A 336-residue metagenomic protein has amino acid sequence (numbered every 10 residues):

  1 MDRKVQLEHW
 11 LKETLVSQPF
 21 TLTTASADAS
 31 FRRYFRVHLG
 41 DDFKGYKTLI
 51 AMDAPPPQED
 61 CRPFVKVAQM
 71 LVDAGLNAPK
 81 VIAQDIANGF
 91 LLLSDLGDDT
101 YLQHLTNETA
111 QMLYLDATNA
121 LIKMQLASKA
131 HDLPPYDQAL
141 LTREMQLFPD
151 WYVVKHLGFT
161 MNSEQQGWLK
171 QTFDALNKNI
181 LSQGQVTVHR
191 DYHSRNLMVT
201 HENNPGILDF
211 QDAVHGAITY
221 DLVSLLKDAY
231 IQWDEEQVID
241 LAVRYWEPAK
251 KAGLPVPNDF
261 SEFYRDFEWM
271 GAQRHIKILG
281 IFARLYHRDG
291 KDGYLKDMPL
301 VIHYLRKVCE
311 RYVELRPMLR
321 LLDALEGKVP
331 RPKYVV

Functional and structural regions predicted by a protein language model:
M1-F90, V186, T200-N203, L322-V336: Conserved NTP-binding catalytic cores of kinases and kinase-like/nucleotidyltransferase enzymes across multiple kinase
L7-T14, K129-P134, A139-L140, E144-V188 (+2 more regions): An alpha-helical support segment within catalytic cores of ATP-dependent transferases
F31-H38, M124, D174-L222, A229-W233: Active-site acidic catalytic loop and adjacent metal/ATP-binding pocket of ATP-dependent phosphoryl transfer enzymes
F35-L141, Q146-L147, V153, L157-G158 (+1 more regions): ATP-binding pocket architecture of kinase catalytic cores
F64, A110, Y114-A117, L141 (+5 more regions): Hydrophobic packing residues in well-ordered alpha-helices of helical domains and bundles
L113, H189, V214-I218, Y264-A272: Secondary-structure capping and boundary motifs in well-ordered enzyme cores
P149-H156, T219-P255, W269-D289, V301-V308: Active-site activation/catalytic loop segments of kinase-like enzymes and analogous catalytic loops in related
G280-V336: ATP/Mg2+ or Mg2+-diphosphate-binding catalytic cores that bind nucleotide phosphates or diphosphates via glycine-rich
